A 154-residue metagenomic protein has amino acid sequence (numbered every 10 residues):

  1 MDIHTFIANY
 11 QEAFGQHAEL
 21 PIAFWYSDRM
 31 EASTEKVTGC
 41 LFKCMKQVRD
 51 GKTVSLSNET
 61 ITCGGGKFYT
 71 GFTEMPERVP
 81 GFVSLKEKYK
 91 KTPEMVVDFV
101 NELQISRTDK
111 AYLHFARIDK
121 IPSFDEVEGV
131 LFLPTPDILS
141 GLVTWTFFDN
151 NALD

Functional and structural regions predicted by a protein language model:
D2-D154: Acidic, serine/proline-rich low-complexity intrinsically disordered regions
